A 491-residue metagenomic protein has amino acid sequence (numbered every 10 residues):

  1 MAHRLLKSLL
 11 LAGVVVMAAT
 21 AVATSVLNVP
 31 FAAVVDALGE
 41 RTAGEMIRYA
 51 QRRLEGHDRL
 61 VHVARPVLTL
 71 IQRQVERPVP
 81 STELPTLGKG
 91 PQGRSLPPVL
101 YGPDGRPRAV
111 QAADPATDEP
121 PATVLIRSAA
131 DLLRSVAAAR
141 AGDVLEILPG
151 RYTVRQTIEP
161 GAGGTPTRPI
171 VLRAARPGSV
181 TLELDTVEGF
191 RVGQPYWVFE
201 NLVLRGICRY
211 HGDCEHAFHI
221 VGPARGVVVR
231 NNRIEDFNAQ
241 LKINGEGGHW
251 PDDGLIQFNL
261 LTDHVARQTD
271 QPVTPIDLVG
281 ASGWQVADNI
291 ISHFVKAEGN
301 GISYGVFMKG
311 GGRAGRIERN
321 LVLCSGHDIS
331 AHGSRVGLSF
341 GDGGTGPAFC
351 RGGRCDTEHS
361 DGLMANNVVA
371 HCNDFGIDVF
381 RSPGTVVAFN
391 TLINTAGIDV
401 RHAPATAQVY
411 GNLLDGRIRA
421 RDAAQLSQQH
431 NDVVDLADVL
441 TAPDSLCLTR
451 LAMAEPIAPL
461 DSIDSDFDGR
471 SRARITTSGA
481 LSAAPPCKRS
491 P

Functional and structural regions predicted by a protein language model:
M1-M17: N-terminal Sec-pathway targeting helices
V15-N28: Hydrophobic alpha-helical membrane-insertion segments, chiefly the h-region of N-terminal signal peptides
V26-P115, S427-Q428, S445-P491: Surface beta-loop-beta hairpin patches that serve as ligand-binding interfaces in beta-rich domains
Q111-T157, S465-A473, T477: Acidic Gly/Asp/Thr-rich repetitive segments characteristic of extracellular carbohydrate-active and adhesion proteins
A141-V144, W197, R225: Loop/turn elements at helix/coil->beta-strand transitions in domains of secreted/extracellular proteins
D143-I147, N412-L414, N431-V434, T477-A480: Extracellular beta-strand repeat scaffolds in secreted/surface proteins
L145-I147, I170-A175, F199-N201: Well-ordered beta-strand segments characteristic of repetitive beta-sheet solenoids
T153-G163, T167-P169, A175, V180-Q194 (+2 more regions): Glycine- and acidic/polar-rich repeat regions and solenoidal domains
